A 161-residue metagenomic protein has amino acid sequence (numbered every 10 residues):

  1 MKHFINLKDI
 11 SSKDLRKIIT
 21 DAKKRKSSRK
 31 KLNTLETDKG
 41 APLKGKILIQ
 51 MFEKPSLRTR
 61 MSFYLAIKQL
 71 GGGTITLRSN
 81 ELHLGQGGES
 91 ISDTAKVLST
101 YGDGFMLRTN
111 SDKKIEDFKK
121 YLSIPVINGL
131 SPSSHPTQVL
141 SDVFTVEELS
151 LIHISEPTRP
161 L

Functional and structural regions predicted by a protein language model:
M1-M61, L65: Positively charged, low-complexity intrinsically disordered leader regions
I47-T100: Active-site cofactor/substrate anionic-group-binding motifs, chiefly glycine- and Lys/Arg-rich phosphate-binding loops
S99-S111: A glycine-rich helix N-cap at a beta->alpha junction
S111-K120: Active-site-adjacent beta->alpha loops and helix N-cap segments on the catalytic face of soluble alpha/beta enzymes
K119-K120, V126-S131: Glycine/small-residue-rich loop that forms an oxyanion/phosphate-binding "nest" at active or ligand-binding sites
G129-T145: A glycine-rich, Thr/Ser-enriched phosphate-binding loop motif common to dinucleotide/cofactor-binding enzymes
I152-L161: Single conserved hydrophobic/aromatic residue that forms the stacking wall/gate of nucleotide- or nucleobase-binding
